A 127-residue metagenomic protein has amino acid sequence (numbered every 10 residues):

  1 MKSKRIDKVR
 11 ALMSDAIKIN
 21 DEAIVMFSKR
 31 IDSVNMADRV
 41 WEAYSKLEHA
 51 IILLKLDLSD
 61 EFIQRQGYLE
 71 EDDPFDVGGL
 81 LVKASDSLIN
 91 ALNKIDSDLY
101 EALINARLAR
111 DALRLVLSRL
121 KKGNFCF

Functional and structural regions predicted by a protein language model:
S3-F127: Long, low-complexity or tandemly repetitive, helically biased scaffold regions used for multimeric assembly/adhesion
